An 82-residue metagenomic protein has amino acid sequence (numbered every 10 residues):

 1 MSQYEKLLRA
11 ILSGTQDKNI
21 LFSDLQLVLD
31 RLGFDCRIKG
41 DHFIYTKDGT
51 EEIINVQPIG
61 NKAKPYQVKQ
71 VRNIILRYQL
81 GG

Functional and structural regions predicted by a protein language model:
S2-K39, D48-G82: Basic nucleic-acid-binding interfaces
H42-I44: Major-groove recognition helix of helix-turn-helix-like DNA-binding domains
